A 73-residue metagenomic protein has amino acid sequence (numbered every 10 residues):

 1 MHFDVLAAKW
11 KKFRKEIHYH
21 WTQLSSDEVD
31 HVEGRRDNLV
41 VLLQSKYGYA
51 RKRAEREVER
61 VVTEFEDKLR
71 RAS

Functional and structural regions predicted by a protein language model:
M1-S73: Intrinsically disordered, low-complexity, hydrophilic segments
